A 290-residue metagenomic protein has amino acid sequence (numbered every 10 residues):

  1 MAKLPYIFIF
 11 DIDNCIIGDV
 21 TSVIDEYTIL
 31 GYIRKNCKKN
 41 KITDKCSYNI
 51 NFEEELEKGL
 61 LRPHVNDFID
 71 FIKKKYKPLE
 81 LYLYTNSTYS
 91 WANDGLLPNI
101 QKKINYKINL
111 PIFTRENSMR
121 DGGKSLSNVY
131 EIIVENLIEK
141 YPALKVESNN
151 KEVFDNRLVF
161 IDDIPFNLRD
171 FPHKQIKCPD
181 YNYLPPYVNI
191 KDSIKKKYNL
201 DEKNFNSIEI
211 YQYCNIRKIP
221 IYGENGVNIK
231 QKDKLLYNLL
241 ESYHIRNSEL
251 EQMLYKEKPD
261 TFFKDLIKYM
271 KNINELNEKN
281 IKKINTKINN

Functional and structural regions predicted by a protein language model:
M1-K3, E152-V153: Residue-level detector of transmembrane insertion/anchoring sites
A2-G122: Alpha-helical substrate-recognition element adjacent to the catalytic core
S90-N290: C-terminal cap/substrate-recognition subdomain and adjoining C-terminal extension of metal-dependent phosphatase-like
